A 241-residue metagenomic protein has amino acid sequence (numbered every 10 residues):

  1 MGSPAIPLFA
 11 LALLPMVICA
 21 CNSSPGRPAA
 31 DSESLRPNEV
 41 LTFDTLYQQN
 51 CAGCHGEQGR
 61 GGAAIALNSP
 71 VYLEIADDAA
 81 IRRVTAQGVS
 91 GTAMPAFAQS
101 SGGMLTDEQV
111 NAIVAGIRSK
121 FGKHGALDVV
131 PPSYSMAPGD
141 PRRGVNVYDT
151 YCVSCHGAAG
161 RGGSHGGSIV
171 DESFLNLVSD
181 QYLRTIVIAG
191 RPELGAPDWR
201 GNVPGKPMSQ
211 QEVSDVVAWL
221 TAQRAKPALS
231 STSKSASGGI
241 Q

Functional and structural regions predicted by a protein language model:
M1-A10: Bacterial N-terminal signal peptides that target proteins for export
V17-A20: C-terminal motif of bacterial Sec signal peptides marking the signal peptidase cleavage site
N22-T45, F121-V147, G239-Q241: Electrostatic cytochrome c docking/interface patches
E33, P37-V40, D44, G56 (+4 more regions): Gly/Gly-Pro-rich "capping" loops immediately C-terminal to redox-active cysteine motifs in periplasmic/lumenal
F43, Y47-E57, I113, I117 (+3 more regions): The canonical Cys-X-X-Cys-His
G62-P70, Q87-K120, V130, Y134 (+5 more regions): Axial heme c-ligation environment in periplasmic c-type cytochrome domains
S135-G160, H165, D171: Surface-exposed interaction/gating patches
S230-I240: Terminal, low-structured helical/coil segments at or just beyond the last alpha-helical repeat
